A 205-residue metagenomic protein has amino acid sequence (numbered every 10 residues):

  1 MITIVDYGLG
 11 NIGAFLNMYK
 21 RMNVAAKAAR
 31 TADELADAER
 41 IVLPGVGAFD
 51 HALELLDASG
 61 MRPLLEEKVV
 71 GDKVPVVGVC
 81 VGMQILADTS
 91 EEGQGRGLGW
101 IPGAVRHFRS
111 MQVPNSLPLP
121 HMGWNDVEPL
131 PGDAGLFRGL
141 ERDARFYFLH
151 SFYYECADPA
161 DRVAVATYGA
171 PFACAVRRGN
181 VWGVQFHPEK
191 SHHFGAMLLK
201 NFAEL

Functional and structural regions predicted by a protein language model:
I2-V24, P188-E189: N-terminal beta1-alpha1 ligand-phosphate binding loop
A38: An anion/phosphate-binding loop that grips the pyrophosphate of nucleotide cofactors and donors
G47-M122: Cysteine-nucleophile active-site neighborhood
T89-Y168: Pocket-forming structural segment of enzyme catalytic cores
D143, R177-V181: Beta-strand-turn-beta hairpins that frame and shape the catalytic cleft of phosphate-ester-processing enzymes
A170-R177: Short, surface-exposed beta-strand/loop micro-motifs that present aromatic residues
V184-L205: Acyltransferase
